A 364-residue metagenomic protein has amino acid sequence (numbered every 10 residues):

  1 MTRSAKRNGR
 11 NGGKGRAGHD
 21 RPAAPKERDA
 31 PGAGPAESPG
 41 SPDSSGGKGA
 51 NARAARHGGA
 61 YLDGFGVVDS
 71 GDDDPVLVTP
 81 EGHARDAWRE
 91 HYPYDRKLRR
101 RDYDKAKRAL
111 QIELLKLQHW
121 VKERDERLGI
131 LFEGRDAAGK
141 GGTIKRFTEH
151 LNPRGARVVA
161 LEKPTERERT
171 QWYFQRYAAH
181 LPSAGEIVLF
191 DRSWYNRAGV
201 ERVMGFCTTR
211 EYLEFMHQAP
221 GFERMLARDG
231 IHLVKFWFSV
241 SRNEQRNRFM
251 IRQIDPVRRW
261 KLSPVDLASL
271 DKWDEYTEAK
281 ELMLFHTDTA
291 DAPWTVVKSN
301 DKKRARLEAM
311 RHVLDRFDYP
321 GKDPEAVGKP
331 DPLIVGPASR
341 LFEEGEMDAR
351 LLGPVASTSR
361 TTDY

Functional and structural regions predicted by a protein language model:
T2-Y364: Glycine-rich phosphate-binding loop of ATP-dependent small-molecule kinases
